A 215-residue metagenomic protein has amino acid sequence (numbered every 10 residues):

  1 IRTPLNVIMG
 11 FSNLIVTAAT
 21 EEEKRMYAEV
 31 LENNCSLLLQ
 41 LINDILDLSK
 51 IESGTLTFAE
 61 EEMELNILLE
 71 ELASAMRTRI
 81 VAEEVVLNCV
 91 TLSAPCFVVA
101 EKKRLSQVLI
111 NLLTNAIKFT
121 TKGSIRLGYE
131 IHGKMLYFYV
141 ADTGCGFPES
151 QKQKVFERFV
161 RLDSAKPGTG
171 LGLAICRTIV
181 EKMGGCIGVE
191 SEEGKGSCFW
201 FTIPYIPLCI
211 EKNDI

Functional and structural regions predicted by a protein language model:
G10, F147-F159: Short conserved segment of the HATPase_c
N33-L38: Short alpha-helical segment of the dimerization/phosphotransfer core of two-component systems
S49-E60: Helix-loop junction within the histidine kinase core
A59-E64, V81, V86-C96: Conserved catalytic submotifs in the C-terminal HATPase_c
A116-I117: Short helix-loop "hinge" at the ATP-lid/N-box region of the Bergerat-fold HATPase_c
G172, C176: Short alpha-helical Gxxx[C/S/T] motif in the catalytic ATP-binding
